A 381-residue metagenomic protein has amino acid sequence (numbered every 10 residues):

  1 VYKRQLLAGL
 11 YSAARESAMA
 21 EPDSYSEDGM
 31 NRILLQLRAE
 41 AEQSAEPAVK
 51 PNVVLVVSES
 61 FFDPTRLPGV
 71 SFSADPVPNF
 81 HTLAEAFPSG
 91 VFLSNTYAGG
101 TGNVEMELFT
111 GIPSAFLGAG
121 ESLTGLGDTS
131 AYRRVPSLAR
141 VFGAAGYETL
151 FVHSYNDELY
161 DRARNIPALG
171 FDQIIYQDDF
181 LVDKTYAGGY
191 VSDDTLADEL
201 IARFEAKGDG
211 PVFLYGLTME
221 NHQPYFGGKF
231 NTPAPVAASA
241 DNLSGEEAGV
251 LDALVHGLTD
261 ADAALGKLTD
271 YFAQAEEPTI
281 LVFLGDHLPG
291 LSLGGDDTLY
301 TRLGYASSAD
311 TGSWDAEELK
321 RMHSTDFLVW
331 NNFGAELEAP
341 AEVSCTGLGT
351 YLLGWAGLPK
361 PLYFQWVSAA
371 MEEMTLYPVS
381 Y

Functional and structural regions predicted by a protein language model:
V1-Y2: Short, small-residue-biased leader/transition segments that mark boundaries at the very start of proteins
L6-A48: Helix-hairpin-helix/helix-loop-helix acidic hairpins
L35-A48, L55-S58, D63-Y381: Solvent-exposed soluble domains appended to multi-pass membrane proteins
